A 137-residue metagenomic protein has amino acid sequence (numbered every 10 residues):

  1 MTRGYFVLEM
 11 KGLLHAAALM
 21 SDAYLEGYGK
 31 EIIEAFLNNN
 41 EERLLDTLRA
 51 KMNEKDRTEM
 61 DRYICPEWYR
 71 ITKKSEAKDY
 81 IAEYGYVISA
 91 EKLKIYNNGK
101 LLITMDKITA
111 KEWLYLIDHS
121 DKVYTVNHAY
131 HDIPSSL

Functional and structural regions predicted by a protein language model:
M1-Y28: Short, extreme N-terminal segment that most often corresponds to the first beta-strand
F6-L8, I32, I95: Hydrophobic beta-strand residues in large extracellular and virion-surface proteins
E34-L137: Low-complexity intrinsically disordered segments
